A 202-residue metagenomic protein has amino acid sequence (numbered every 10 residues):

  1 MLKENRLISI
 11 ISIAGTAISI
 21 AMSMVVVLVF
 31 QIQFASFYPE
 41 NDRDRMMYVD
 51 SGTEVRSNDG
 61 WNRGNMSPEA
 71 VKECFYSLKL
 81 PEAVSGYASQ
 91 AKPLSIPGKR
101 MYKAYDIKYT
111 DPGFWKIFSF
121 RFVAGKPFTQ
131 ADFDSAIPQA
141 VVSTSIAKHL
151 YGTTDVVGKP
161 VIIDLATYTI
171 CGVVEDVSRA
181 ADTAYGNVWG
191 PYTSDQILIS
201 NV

Functional and structural regions predicted by a protein language model:
M1-I11, C74-F75, P81-V84: A generic "structured core" feature
N5-F34: Short, strongly hydrophobic transmembrane alpha-helices
V26-P93: Membrane-proximal extracellular/periplasmic loop immediately following the first transmembrane helix
D44-M47, Y105, K126, K159: Extracytoplasmic/periplasmic beta-strand context in beta-sandwich domains, especially the cupredoxin/COX2 CuA-binding
N58-P68, M101-Y105, D134-P138, V177-W189: Solvent-exposed, non-transmembrane alpha-helical starts
E69, L78, Y87-Q90, I96-T129 (+2 more regions): The feature marks short, hydrophobic/small-residue-biased sequence motifs that occur predominantly
D111-F128, P138-V202: Mid-to-C-terminal secondary-structure elements that act as membrane-proximal/extracytoplasmic interface segments
